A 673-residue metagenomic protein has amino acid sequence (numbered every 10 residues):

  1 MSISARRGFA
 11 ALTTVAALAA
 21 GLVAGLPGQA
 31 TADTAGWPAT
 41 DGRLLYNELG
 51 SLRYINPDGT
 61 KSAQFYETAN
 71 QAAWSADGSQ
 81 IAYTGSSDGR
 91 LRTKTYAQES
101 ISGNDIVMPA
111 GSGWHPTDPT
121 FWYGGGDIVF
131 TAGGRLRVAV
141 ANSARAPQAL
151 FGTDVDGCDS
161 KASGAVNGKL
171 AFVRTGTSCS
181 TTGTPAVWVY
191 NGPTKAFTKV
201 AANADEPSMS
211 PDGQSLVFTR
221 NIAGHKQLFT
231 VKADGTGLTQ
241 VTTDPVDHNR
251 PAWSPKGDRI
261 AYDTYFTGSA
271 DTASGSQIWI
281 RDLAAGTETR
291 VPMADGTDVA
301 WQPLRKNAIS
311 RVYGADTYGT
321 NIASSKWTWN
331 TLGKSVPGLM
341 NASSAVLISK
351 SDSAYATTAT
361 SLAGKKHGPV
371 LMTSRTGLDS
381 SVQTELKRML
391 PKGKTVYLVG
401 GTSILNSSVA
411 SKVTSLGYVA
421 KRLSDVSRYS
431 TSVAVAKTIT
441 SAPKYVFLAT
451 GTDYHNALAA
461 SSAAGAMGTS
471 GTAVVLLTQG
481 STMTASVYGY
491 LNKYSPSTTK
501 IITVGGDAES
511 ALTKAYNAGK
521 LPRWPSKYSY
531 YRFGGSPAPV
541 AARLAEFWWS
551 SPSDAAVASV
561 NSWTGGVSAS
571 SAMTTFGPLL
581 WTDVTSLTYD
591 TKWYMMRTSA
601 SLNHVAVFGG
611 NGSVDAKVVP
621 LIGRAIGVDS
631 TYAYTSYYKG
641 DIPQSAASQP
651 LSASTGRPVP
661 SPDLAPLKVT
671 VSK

Functional and structural regions predicted by a protein language model:
M1, A10-A11, G59, A97-E99 (+7 more regions): Intrinsic disorder/low-complexity segments
M1-A32: Secretory targeting and sorting signals
I3-S4, I278, S654: Intrinsically disordered, low-complexity regions enriched in serine, threonine, proline and polar/charged residues
L18, N70-Q71, T84-S87, N330 (+1 more regions): Short helix-loop boundary/capping segments at the starts of domains
L26, P193, A284, T414-L416 (+1 more regions): Short, structurally constrained coil/turn elements that cap an alpha-helix or connect an alpha-helix to the following
A30-K306: Sequence signature of WD/YWTD-type beta-propeller architectures
A32, P303-K673: Extracellular glycan-binding segments that recognize GlcNAc-based cell-wall polysaccharides
